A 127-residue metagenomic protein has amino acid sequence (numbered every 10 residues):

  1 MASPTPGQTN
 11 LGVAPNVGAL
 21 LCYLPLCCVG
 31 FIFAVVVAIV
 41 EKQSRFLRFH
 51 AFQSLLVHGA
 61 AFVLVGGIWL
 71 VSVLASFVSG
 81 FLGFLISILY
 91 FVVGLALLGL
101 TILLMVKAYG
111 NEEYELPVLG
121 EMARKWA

Functional and structural regions predicted by a protein language model:
M1-P15, G120-A127: Low-complexity, intrinsically disordered extramembrane tails and loops of integral membrane proteins
S3-G7, V29-E41: Hydrophobic alpha-helical transmembrane segments
G12-P15, E41, G83: Residues at secondary-structure transition points
G18-V36, Q53-L104: Hydrophobic alpha-helical transmembrane segments in multi-pass membrane proteins
V40-A60, G110, Y114-V118: Amphipathic, cytosolic membrane-interfacial segments at TM-TM junctions
L100-A127: Cytosol/matrix-facing juxtamembrane amphipathic, basic-hydrophobic segments adjacent to a transmembrane helix
